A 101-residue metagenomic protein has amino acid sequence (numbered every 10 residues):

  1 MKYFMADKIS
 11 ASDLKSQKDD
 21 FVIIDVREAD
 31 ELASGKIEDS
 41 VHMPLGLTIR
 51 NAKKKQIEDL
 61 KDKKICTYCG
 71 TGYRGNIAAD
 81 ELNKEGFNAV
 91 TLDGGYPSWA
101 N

Functional and structural regions predicted by a protein language model:
M1-S34: Flexible, polar/low-complexity N-terminal or interdomain linker segments that lie immediately upstream of folded
K8, I23, S40-H42, A89-T91: Conserved beta-strand scaffold positions in the cores of enzyme catalytic domains, especially in NTP/NDP-utilizing
D13-Q17, N51-K61: Short amphipathic alpha-helix with an adjacent loop that forms part of the alpha/beta core around
D19-I23, D39, K64-I65: Short active-site oxyanion
E28, L47, Y96: Short, glycine/acidic-enriched loop or turn micro-motifs at the edges of active sites
L32-E38, L82-K84: Short loop/helix-cap segments at secondary-structure boundaries that form the rim of catalytic
K36-T48: A short alpha/beta connector and helix-capping loop motif
M43, Q56-A100: Catalytic cysteine-centered active loop of the rhodanese-like fold, especially the PTP/DSP P-loop
